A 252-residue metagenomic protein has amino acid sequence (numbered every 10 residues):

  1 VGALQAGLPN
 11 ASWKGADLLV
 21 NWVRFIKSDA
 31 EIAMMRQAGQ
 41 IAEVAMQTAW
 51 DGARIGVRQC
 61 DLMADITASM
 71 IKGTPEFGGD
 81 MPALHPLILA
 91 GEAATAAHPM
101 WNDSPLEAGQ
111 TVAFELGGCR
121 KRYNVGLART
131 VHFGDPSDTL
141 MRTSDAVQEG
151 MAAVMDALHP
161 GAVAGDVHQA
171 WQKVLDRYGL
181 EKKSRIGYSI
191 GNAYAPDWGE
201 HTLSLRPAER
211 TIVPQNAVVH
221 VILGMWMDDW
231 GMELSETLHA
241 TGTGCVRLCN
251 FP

Functional and structural regions predicted by a protein language model:
V1-P252: Active-site neighborhoods and metal-handling regions in enzymes and metal-associated proteins
